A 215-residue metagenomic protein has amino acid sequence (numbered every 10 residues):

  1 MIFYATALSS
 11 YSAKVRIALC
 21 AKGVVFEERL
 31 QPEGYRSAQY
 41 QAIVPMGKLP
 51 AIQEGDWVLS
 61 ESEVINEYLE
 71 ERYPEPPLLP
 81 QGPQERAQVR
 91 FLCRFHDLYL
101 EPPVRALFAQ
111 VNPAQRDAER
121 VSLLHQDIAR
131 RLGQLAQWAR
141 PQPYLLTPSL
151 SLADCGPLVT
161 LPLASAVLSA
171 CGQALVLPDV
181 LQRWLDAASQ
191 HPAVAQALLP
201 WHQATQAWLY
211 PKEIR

Functional and structural regions predicted by a protein language model:
M1-L123, A129-R131, A136, P143 (+1 more regions): GST-like domain detector, emphasizing the conserved glutathione-binding G-site in the N-terminal thioredoxin-like
E33-G34, L150, Q203-A204: Positions that flank functional sites
H96-Q190: GST-like fold's C-terminal all-alpha helical module
L146, A197-L198: Extracytoplasmic ligand-binding clamshell segments of periplasmic binding protein
H191-Q196: A late-sequence structural motif
P200-R215: Acidic/histidine-enriched, glycine/proline-rich intrinsically disordered or flexible terminal extensions
